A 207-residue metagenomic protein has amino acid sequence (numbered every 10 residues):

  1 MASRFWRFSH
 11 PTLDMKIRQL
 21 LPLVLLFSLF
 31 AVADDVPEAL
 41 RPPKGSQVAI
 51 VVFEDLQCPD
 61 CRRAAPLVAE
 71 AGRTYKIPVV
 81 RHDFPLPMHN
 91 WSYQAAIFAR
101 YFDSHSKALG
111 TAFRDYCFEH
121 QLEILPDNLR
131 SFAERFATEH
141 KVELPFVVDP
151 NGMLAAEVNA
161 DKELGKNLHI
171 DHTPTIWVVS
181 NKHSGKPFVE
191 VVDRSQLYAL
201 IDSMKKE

Functional and structural regions predicted by a protein language model:
D14-Q19: Positively charged n-region of N-terminal signal peptides that target proteins for export
L21-L29: Bacterial N-terminal signal peptides
D34-V48: A short beta-strand-turn-helix
P43-K44, G72-T74, W91, N167-H172: Extracellular/periplasmic catalytic domains that process cell-envelope and extracellular macromolecules
V51, L56, R62-T138: Structural alpha/beta surface segment adjacent to cysteine/selenocysteine redox centers across thiol/disulfide enzymes
E134-E207: C-terminal cap of thioredoxin/glutaredoxin-like
